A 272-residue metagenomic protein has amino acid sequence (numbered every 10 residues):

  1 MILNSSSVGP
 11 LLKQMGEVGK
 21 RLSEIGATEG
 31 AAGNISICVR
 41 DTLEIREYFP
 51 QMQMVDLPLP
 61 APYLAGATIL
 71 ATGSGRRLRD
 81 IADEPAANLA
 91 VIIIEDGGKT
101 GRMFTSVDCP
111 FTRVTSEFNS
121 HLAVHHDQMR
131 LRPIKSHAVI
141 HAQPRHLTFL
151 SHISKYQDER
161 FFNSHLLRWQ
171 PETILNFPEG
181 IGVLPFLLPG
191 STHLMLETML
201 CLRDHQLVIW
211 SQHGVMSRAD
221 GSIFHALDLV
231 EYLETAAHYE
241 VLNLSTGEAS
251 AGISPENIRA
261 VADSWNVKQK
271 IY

Functional and structural regions predicted by a protein language model:
M1-Y272: Glycine-rich flexible loops
